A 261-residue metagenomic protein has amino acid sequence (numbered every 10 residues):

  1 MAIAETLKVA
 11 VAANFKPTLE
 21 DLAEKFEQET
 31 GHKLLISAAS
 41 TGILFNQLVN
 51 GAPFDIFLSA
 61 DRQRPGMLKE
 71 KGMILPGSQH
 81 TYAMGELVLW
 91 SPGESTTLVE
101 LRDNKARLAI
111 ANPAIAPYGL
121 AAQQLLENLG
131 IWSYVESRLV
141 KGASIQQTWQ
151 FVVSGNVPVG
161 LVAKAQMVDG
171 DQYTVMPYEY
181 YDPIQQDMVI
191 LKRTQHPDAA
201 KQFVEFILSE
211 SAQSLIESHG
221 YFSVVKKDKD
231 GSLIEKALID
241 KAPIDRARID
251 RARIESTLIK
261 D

Functional and structural regions predicted by a protein language model:
A2-E29, L35-A38, G42, N46-A52 (+3 more regions): Exported/periplasmic ABC-transporter solute-binding proteins
